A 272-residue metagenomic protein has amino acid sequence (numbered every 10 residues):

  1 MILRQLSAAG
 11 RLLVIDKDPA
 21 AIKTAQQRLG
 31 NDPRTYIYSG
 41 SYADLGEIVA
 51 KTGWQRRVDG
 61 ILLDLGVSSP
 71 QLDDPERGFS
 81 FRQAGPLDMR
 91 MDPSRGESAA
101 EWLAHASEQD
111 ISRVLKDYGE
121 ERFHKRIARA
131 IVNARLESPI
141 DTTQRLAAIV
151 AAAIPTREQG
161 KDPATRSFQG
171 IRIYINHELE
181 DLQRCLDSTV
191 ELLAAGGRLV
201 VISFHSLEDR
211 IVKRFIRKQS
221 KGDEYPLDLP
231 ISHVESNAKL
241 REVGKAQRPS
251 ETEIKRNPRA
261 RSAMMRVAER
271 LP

Functional and structural regions predicted by a protein language model:
M1-P272: S-adenosyl-L-methionine-dependent methyltransferase catalytic core, i.e., the SAM/SAH-binding region
